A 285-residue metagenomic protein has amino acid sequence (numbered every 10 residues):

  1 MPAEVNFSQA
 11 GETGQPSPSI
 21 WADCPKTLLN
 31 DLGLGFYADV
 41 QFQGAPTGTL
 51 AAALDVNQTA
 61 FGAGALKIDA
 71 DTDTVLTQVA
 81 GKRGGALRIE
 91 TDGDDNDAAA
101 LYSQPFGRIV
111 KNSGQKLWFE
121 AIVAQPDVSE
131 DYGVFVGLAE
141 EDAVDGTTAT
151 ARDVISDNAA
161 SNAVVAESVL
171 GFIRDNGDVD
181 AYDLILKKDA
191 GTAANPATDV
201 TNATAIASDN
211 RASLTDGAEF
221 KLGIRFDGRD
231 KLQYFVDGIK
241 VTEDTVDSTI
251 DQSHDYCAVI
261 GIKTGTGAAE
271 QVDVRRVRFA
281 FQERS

Functional and structural regions predicted by a protein language model:
V5-A22, S248-S285: Ligand-recognition surfaces built from glycine- and aromatic
N6-A65: Extracellular carbohydrate-recognition regions
V40, A121, L222, R275-F279: Extracellular beta-strand elements of beta-rich domains used for carbohydrate recognition/degradation or cell-matrix
G48-R88, D92: N-terminal leader/pro-regions and domain N-caps
G84, R88-D183: Secretory/extracellular carbohydrate-interaction modules and structurally similar beta-sandwich "look-alikes"
F119-A121, G217-D227, L232-Y234: Short tryptophan-centered beta-strand motifs in secreted/extracellular beta-sheet-rich domains of glycan-recognition
K188-K221: Short, aromatic/His-centered strand-loop micro-motif at the edge of beta-sheets
D209, R229, V236-Y256: Short, solvent-exposed beta-strand-to-loop segments that form ligand-recognition rims of beta-rich domains
